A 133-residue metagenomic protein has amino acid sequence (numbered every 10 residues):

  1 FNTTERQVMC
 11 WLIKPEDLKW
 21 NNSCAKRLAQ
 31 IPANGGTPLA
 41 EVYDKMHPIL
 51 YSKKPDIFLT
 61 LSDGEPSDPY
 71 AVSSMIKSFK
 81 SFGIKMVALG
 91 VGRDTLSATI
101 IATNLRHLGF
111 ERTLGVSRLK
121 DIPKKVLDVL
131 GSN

Functional and structural regions predicted by a protein language model:
F1-N133: Acidic, glycine-rich A-domain
